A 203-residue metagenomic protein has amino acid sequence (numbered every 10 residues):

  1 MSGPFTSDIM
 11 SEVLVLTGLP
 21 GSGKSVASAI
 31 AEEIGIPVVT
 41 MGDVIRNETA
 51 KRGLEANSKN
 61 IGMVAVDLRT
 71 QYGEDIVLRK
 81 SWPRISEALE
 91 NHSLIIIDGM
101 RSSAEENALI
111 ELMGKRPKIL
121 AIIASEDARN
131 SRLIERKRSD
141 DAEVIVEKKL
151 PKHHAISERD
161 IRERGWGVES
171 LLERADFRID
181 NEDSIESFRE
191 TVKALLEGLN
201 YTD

Functional and structural regions predicted by a protein language model:
M1-E12: Extreme N-terminal, non-catalytic leader segments that precede Walker-type/kinase nucleotide-binding cores
L19, A31: P-loop (Walker A) phosphate-binding loop of NTP-binding proteins
K24: Conserved lysine of the Walker
A27-S28: Post-Walker A alpha-helix
P37-E111, S139: ATP-dependent small-molecule kinase phosphotransfer cores that center on conserved nucleotide phosphate-binding segments
V38, I119, F177-D180: Short, well-ordered beta-strand core segments
D75, R138-G198: Small-molecule kinase domains that catalyze NTP-dependent phosphoryl transfer to phosphate-bearing small molecules
D98-G99, L112-P151: Conserved phosphate-donor/acceptor-positioning beta-strand/loop module used by diverse small-molecule
